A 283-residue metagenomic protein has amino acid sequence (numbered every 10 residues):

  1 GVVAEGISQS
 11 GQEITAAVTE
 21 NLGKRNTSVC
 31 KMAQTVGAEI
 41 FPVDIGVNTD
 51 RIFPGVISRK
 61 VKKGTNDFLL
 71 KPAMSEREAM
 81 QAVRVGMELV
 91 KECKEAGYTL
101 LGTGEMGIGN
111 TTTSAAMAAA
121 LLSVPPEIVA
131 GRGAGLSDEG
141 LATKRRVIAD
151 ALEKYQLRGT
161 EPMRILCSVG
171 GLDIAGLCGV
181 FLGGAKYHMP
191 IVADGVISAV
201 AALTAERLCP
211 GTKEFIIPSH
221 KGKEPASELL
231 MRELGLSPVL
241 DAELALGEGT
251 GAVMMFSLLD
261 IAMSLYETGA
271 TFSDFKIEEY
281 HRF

Functional and structural regions predicted by a protein language model:
G1-F283: N-terminal loops that bind phosphate or other acidic moieties and the adjacent beta-alpha structural core
